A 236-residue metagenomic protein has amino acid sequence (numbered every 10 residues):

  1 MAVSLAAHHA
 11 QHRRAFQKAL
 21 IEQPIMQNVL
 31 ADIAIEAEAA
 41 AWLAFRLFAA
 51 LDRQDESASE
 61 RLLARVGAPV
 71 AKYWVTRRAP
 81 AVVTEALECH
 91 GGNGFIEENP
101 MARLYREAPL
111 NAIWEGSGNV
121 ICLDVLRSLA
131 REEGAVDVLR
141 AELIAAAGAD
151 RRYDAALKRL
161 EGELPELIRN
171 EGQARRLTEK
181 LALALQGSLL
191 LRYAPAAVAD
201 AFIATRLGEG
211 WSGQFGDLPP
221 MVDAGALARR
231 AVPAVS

Functional and structural regions predicted by a protein language model:
M1-S236: Flavin-dependent oxidoreductase catalytic core characteristic of acyl-CoA dehydrogenase/oxidase-like enzymes
